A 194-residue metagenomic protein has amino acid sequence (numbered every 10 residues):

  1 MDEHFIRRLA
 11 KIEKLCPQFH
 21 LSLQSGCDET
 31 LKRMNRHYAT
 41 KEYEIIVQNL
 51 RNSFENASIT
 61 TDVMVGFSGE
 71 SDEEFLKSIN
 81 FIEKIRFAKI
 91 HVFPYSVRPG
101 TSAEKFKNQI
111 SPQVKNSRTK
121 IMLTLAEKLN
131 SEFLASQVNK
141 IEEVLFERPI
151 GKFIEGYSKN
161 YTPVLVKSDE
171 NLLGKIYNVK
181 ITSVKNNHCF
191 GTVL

Functional and structural regions predicted by a protein language model:
M1-K89, Y95-V114: Conserved non-cysteine loop/helix-boundary elements of the Radical SAM core domain that shape
F87, V92, L123-E127: Short N-terminal helix-initiation segments at or just after the protein's N-terminus
K105-L194: Terminal RNA-binding accessory module
